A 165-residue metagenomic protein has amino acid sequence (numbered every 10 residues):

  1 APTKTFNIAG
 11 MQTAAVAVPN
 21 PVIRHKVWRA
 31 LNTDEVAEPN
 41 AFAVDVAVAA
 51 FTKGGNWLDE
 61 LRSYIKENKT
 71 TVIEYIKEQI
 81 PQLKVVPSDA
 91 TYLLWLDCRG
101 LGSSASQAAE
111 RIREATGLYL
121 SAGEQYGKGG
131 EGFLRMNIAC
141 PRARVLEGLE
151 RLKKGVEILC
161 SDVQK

Functional and structural regions predicted by a protein language model:
A1-K165: PLP-dependent class I/II
